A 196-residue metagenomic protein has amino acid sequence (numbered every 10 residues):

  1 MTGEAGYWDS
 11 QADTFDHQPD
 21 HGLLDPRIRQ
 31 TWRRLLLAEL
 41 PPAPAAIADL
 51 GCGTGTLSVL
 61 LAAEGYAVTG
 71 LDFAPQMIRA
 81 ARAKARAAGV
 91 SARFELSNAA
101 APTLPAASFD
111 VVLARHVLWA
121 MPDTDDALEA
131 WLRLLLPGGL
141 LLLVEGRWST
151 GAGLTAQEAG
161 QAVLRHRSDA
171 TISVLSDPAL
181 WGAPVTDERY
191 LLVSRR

Functional and structural regions predicted by a protein language model:
M1-P42, T150: Conserved class I S-adenosyl-L-methionine
A46-L50, T54-A101: Class I SAM-dependent methyltransferase SAM/SAH-binding core
A100-V111: A short acidic, Gly/Pro-enriched loop at the edge of an enzyme's catalytic core that lines a small-molecule cofactor
V111-T124: A short SAM/SAH-binding and catalytic strip from SAM-dependent methyltransferases
D125-P137: A short glycine-rich, Lys/Arg-flanked "PGG" loop and its adjoining helix->strand segment in the class I
G139-G146: Conserved beta-strand signature within the Rossmann-like core of class I S-adenosyl-L-methionine
A152-R167: Short alpha-helix
P178-R196: Core SAM-dependent methyltransferase catalytic element
